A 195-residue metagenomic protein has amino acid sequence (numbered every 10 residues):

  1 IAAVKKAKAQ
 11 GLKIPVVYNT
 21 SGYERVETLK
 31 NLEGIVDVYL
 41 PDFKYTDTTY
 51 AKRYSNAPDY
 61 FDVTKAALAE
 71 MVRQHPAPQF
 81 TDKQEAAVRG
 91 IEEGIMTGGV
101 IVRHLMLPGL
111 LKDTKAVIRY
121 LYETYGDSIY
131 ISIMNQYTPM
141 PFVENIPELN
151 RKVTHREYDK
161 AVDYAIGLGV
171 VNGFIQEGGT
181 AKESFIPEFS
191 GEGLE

Functional and structural regions predicted by a protein language model:
I1-V38, T48: Conserved Radical SAM active-site core
A3-Q10, I35, E70, Q74 (+4 more regions): Alpha-helical structural signal in soluble globular domains
K5, V26, K30, K65 (+2 more regions): Amphipathic, non-transmembrane alpha-helical secondary structure
G22-V26, F43-F61, V100-V102, L107-P108 (+1 more regions): Conserved radical SAM core fold
E33, S55-P58, P187-E192: Short low-complexity, flexible loop/linker segments enriched in glycine and/or proline with clustered acidic
E33-D47, Y130-Y137: Non-cysteine beta-strand/loop elements that form the S-adenosyl-L-methionine
A57-P76: Glycine-rich S-adenosyl-L-methionine
Q79-E195: Auxiliary Fe-S-binding modules of radical SAM enzymes
